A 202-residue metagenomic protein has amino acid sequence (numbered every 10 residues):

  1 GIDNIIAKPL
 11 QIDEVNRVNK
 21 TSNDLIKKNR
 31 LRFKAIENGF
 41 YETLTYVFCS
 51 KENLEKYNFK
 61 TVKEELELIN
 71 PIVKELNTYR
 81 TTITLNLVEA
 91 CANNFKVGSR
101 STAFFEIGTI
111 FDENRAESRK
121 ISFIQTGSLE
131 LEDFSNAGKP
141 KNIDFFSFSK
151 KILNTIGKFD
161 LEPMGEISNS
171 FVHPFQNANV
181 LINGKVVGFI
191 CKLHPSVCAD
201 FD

Functional and structural regions predicted by a protein language model:
G1-D202: Extended beta-strand-rich architecture
